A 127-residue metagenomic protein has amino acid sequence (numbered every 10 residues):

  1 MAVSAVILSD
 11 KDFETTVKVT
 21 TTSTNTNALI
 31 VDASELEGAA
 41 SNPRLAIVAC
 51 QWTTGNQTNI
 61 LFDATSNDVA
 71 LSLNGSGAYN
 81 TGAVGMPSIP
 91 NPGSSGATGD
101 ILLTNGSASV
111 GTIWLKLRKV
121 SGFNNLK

Functional and structural regions predicted by a protein language model:
M1-A39: Solvent-exposed, flexible loop/coil segments flanking beta-strands in beta-rich domains
A2-F13, N105-K127: C-terminal interaction-tip segments
V17, I47, I60, L71 (+2 more regions): Hydrophobic beta-strand residues in large extracellular and virion-surface proteins
T22-T26, S72-V84: Solvent-exposed, conformationally flexible loop/turn segments
I30-F62: Beta-rich globular "head" domains
G55-G75: Short, surface-exposed beta-strand/strand-loop-strand elements in extracellular ectodomains
P87-G111: Noncatalytic modules at the cell exterior or secretory-pathway interfaces, chiefly beta-strand-rich lectin/adhesion
